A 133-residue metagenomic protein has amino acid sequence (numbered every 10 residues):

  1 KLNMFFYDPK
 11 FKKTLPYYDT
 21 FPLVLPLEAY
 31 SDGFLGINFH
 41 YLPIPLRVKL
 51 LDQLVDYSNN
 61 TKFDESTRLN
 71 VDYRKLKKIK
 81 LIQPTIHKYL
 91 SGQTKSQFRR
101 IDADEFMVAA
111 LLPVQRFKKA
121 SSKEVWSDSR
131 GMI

Functional and structural regions predicted by a protein language model:
K1-P16: Short coil-to-beta transition motif at edge beta-strands of beta-rich domains
N3-F5, P26, G36, N60 (+2 more regions): Short beta-strand element of the conserved SAM-dependent methyltransferase core
T14-L54: Basic/aromatic-rich interaction segments and small domains that mediate binding to polyanionic partners
L42-I133: Intrinsically disordered, low-complexity, charged/polar segments
